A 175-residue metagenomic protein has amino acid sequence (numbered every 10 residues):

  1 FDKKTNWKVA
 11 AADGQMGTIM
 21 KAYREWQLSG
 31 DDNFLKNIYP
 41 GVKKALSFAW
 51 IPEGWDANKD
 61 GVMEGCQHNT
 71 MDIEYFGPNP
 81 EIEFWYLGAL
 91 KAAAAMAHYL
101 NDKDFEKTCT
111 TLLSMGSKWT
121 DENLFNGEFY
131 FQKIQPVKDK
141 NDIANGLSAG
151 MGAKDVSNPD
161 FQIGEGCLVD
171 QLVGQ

Functional and structural regions predicted by a protein language model:
F1-K59, Y75-A97, T110: Aromatic-rich carbohydrate-recognition surfaces in CAZymes
G54-H68, D72-Q175: Catalytic cores of carbohydrate-active enzymes
